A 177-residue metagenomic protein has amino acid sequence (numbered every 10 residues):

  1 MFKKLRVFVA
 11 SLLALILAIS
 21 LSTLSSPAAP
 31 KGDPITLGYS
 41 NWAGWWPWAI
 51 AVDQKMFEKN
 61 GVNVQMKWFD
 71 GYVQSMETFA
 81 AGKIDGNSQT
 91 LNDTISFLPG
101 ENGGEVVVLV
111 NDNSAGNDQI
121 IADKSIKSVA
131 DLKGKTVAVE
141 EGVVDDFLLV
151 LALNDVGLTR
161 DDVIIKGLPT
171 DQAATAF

Functional and structural regions predicted by a protein language model:
M1-P34: Short, low-complexity disordered leader/linker segments with a strong preference for bacterial N-terminal type II
A29-A174: Short, glycine-/small- and polar/acidic-enriched structural segments that line small-molecule recognition paths
